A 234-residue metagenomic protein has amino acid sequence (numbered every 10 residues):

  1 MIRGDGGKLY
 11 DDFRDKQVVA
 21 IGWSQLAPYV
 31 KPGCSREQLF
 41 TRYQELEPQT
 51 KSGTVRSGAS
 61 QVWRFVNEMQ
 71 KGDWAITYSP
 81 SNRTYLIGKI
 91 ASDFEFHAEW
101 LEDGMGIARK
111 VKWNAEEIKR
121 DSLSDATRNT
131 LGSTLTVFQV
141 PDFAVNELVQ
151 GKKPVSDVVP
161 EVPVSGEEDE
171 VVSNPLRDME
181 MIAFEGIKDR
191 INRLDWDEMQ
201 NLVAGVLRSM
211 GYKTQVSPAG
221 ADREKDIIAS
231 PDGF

Functional and structural regions predicted by a protein language model:
R3-Q70, N82-R83, S92-F234: Mixed-charge (Asp/Glu-Lys/Arg
G88-I90: Conserved hydrophobic positions within beta-strands
